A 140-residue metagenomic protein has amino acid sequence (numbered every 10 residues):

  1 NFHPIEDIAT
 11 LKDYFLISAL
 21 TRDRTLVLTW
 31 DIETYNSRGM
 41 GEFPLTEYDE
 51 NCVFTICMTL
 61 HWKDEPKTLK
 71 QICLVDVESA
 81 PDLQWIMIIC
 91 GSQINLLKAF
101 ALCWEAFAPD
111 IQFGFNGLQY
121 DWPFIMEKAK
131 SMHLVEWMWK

Functional and structural regions predicted by a protein language model:
N1-K140: The two-metal-ion catalytic cores of nucleic-acid processing enzymes
